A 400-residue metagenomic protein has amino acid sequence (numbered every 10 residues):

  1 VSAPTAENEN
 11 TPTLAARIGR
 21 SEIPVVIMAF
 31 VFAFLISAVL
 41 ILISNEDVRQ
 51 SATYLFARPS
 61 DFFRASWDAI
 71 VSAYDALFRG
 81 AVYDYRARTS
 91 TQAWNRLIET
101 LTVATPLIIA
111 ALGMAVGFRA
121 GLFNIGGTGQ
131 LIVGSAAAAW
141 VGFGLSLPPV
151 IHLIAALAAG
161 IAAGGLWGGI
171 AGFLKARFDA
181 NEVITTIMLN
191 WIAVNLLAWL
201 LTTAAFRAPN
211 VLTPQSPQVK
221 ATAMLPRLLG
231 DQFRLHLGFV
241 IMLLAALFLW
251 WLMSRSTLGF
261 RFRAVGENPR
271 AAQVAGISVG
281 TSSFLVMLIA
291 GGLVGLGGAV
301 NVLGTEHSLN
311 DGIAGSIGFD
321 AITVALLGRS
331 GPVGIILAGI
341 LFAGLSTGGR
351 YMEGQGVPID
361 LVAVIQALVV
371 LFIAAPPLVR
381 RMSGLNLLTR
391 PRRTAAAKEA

Functional and structural regions predicted by a protein language model:
V1-A33, A38-E46, E267, V274-T281 (+1 more regions): Cytosolic-side transmembrane-helix boundaries in multi-pass membrane proteins
A15-P24, F118-G126, L147-P214, Q218 (+4 more regions): Short loop segments and helix-boundary regions at transmembrane helix junctions of multi-pass inner-membrane proteins
V26-L42, L107-M114, S135-V141, I161-G164 (+7 more regions): Hydrophobic core segments of alpha-helical transmembrane domains in multi-pass membrane transport and ion-translocation
A38-V82, F206-Q215: Interfacial/capping segments of alpha-helical transmembrane domains
L40-E46, V71-L145, L157, I161-V183 (+3 more regions): Single transmembrane alpha-helix segments in multi-pass membrane proteins
A76, A81, T186, N190-R255 (+3 more regions): Transmembrane helix-bundle core of multi-pass membrane transporters and related energy-transducing complexes
L166, Q232-S308, P332-V333, L337: Helix-loop-helix "hairpin" substructures at the membrane interface of multi-pass membrane proteins
L288-A367: Transmembrane alpha-helical segments in multi-pass inner-membrane proteins
